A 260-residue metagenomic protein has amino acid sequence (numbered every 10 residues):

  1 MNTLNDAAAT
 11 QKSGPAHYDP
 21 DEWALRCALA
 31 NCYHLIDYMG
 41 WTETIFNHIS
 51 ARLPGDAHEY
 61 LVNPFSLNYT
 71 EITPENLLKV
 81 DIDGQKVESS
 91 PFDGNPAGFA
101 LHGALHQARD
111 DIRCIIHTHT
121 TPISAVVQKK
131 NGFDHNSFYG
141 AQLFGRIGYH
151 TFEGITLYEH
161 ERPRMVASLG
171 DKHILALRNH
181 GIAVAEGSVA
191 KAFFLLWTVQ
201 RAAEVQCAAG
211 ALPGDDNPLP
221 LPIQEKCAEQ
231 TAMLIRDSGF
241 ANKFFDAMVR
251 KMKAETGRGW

Functional and structural regions predicted by a protein language model:
N2-C32, H173-W260: A conserved C-terminal secondary-structure "cap"
P15, W23-I116, I123-D134, G140: An anion-binding catalytic pocket shared by soluble metabolic enzymes
Y18, S89-F92, G148-I155: Short histidine-centered catalytic/ligand-binding loop motif
A51, L105, H119, M165 (+2 more regions): Divalent metal-coordination and catalytic microenvironments
H102, I123, R162-V166, V189 (+1 more regions): A general structural signal for well-ordered alpha-helical packing
Q107-D110, N131, A167-G170, W197-R201: Short, intrinsically disordered, mixed-charge
T121-P163: Class I SAM-dependent methyltransferase SAM-binding "motif I" and its flanking Rossmann-like core
G148-V184: A contiguous binding-surface segment within folded domains or other stable secondary-structure elements
